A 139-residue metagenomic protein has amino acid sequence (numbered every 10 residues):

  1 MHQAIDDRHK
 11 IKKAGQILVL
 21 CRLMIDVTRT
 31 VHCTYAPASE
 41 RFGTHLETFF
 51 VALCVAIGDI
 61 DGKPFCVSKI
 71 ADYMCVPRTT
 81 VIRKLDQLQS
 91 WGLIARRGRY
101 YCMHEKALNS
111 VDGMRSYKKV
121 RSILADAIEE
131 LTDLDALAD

Functional and structural regions predicted by a protein language model:
M1-F42: N-terminal leader segment of winged-helix/HTH proteins
T34, M114-D139: Amphipathic alpha-helical dimerization/coiled-coil segments that flank or bridge DNA-binding/regulatory modules
G43-F65: Short helix->loop/beta-hairpin flanking segments within DNA-binding domains
T44-T48, R83, Q87, K106-A107: Short glycine/proline-centered loop/turn elements that form peptide/ligand docking sites
A56, C66, R99-V120: Short, cationic-aromatic polyanion-contact patches
P64-M74, L88: A short alpha-helical element within helix-turn-helix/winged-helix DNA-binding domains across DNA-binding proteins
C75-S90: Short amphipathic alpha-helical interaction segments
Q89-Y101: A short, conserved structural fragment
